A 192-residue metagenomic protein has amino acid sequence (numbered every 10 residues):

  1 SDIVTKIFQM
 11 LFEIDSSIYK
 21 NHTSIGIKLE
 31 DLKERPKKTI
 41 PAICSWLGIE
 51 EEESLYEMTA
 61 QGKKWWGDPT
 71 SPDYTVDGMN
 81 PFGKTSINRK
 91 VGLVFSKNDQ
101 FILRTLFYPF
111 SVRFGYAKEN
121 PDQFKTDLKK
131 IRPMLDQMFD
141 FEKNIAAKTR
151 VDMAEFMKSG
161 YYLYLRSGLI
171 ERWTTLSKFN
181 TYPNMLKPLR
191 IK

Functional and structural regions predicted by a protein language model:
S1-Y56, D68-T75, N80: PAPS-dependent sulfotransferase catalytic domain
I49-K192: PAPS-dependent sulfotransferases, especially Golgi type II membrane carbohydrate sulfotransferases
